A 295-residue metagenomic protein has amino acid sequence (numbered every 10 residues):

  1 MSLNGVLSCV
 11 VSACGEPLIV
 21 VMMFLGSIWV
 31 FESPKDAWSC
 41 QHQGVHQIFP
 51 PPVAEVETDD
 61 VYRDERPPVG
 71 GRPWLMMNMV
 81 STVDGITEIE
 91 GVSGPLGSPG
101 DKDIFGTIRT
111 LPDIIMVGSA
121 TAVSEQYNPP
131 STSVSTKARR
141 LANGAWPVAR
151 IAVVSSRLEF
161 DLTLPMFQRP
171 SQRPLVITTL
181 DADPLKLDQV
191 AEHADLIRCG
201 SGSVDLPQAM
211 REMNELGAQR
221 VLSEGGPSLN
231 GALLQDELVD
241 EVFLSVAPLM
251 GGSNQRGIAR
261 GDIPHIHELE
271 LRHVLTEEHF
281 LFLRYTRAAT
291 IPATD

Functional and structural regions predicted by a protein language model:
M1, M22-M23: Methionine residue identity
S2, S8-C14, S27: Low-acidity, Ser/Thr- and Arg-rich intrinsically disordered low-complexity segments
N4, E16, E32-D36: Intrinsically disordered, low-complexity polyampholyte segments enriched for Lys and acidic residues
C9-E16, P130, I291: Hydrophobic alpha-helical membrane context
P17-V21: Intrinsic low-complexity, disordered N-terminal segments enriched in polar/charged/small residues
F24, I28-D295: Enzymes that bind and transform nitrogen-containing heteroaromatic metabolites
